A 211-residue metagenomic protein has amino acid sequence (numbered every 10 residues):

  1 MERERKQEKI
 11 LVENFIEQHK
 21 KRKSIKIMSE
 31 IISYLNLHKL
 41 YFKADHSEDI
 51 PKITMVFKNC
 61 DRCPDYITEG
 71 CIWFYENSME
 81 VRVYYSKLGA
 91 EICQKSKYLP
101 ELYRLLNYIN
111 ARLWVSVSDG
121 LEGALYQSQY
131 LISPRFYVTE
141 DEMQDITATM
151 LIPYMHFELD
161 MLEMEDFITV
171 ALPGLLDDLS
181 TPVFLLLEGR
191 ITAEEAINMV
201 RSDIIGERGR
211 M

Functional and structural regions predicted by a protein language model:
M1-Y85: Charge-rich, low-complexity N-terminal segments
N59-D61, K87-G89, I152-H156: Beta-strand elements of well-folded, non-transmembrane domains
E80-R82, A90-Q94, E101, H156-L159: Short small-residue beta-strand/loop micro-motif enriched in glycine and branched aliphatics
K87-D145: Short, internal acidic amphipathic alpha-helical interface segments that mediate docking to partner proteins
I146-M150: Short, aliphatic-rich beta-strand segments
M155-I168: A short acidic/glycine-rich loop-to-helix N-cap element
F167-L186: A conserved amphipathic terminal alpha-helix motif
F184-M211: Short, highly charged C-terminal tails/helix-capping segments
